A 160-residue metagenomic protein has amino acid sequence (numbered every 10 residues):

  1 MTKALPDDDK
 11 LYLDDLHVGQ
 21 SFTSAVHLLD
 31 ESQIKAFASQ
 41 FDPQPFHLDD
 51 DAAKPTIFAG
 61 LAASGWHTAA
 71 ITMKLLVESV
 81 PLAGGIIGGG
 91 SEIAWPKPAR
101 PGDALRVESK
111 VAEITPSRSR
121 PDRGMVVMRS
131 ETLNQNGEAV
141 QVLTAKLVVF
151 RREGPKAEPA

Functional and structural regions predicted by a protein language model:
M1-H17, A99-A160: HotDog/MaoC-like acyl-thioester-processing domains
T2-A63, R151: Catalytic strand-loop segment that frames the active site of acyl-thioester-processing enzymes
D9, F22, I86-G88, P121: Short, solvent-exposed coil/turn segments
S24, G88-G90, M128, V142: Hydrophobic residues on conserved beta-strands that form the core of alpha/beta folds
K54-A63, H67-E113, R118: Hydrophobic beta-strand-centered segment that forms part of the acyl-chain substrate-binding groove
